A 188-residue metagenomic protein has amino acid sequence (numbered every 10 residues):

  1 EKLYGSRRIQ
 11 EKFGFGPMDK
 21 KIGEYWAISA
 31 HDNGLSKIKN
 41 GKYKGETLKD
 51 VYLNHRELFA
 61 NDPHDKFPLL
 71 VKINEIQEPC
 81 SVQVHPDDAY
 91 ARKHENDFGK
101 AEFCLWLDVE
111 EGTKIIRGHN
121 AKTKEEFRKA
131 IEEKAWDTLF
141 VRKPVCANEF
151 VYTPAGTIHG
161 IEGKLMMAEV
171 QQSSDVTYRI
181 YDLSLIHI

Functional and structural regions predicted by a protein language model:
E1-K122, D182-L185: Transition-metal
H85-P86, V109, P154-G156, V170: Fold-independent oxyanion-binding glycine-rich loops and adjacent beta-strand/coil segments at enzyme active sites
A91, G160, D175: Conserved protein kinase catalytic core
D97, E162-L165: Short glycine/proline-enriched turns and hinge-like loops at secondary-structure junctions
F98, D137, E149, T153: Short, glycine/acidic-rich beta->alpha junctions
I116-T138, M167-I186: Double-stranded beta-helix
F140-K143: Short, surface-exposed secondary-structure edge patches
V145-G163, Q172: Conserved metal-binding segment of the jelly-roll/cupin
